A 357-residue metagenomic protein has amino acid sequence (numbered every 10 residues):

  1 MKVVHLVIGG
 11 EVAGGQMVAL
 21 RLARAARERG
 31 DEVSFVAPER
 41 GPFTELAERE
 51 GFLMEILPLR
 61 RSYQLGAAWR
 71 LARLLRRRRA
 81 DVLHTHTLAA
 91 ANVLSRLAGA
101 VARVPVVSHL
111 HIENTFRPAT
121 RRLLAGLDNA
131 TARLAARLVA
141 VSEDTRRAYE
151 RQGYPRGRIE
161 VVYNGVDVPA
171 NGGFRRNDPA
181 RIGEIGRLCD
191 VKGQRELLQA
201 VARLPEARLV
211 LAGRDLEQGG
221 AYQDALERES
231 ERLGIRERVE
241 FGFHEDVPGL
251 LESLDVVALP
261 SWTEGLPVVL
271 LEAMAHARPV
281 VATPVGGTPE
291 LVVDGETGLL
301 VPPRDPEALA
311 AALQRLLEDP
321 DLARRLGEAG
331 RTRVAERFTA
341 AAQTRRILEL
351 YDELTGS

Functional and structural regions predicted by a protein language model:
A13-R24, A180, R187-R203, A207 (+4 more regions): A conserved mid-protein helix/loop that constitutes part of the nucleotide-sugar donor-binding site
V36, P279-A282, V292: Short hydrophobic beta-strand element within catalytic cores of glycosyltransferases and related nucleotide-activated
P42-E48, R208-R236, L322: Short, structured helix-loop element that forms part of the nucleotide-activated donor/catalytic region
T85-V93, L110: Short His-centered aromatic/hydrophobic patch
D144, G165: Carbohydrate-associated surface elements
F243, W262: Aromatic "clamp/platform" in nucleotide-sugar-dependent glycosyltransferases that forms part of the donor/acceptor
D294-G295, L299-P306, R315-P320: Conserved acidic donor-binding segment of nucleotide-sugar-dependent glycosyltransferases
A308, R315, L322-R337, Q343-E349: A short, well-ordered alpha-helix in the C-terminal region of glycosyltransferases
